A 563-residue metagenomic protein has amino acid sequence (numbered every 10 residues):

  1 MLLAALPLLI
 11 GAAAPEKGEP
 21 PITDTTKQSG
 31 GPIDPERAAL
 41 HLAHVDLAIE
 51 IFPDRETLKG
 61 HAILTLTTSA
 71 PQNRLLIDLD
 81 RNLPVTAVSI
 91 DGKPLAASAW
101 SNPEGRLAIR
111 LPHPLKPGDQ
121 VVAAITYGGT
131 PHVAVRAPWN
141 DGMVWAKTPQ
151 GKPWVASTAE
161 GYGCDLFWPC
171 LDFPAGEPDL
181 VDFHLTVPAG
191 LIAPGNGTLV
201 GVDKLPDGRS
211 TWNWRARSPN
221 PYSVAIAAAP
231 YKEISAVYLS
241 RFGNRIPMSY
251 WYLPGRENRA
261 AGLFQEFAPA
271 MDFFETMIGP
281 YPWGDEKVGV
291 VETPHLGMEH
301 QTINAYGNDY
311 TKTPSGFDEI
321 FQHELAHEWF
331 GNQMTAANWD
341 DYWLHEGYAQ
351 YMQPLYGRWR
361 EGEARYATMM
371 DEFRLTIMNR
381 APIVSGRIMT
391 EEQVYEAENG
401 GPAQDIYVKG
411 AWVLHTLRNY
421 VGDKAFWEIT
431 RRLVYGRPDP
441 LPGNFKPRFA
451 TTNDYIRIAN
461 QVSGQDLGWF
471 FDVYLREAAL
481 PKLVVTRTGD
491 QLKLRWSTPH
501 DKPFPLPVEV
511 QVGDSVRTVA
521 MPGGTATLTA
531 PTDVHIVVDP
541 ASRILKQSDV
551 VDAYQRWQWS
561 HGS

Functional and structural regions predicted by a protein language model:
A4, A13-K59, A146-A156, G468: N-terminal, polar/Ser/Thr-rich
G60, S157-G161, D165, L171-Q322 (+1 more regions): Hydrophobic helix-coil surface modules that form long, contiguous segments used for peptide/substrate interaction
A70, P282, A403-L492: Amphipathic alpha-helical substructures
L75, D80-A146, D207-T211, T525-T532: A surface-exposed beta-strand-loop module
P84-D91, P194, L467-G468, P481-L483 (+1 more regions): Beta-strand-rich binding/interaction modules
P117, Y127-V181, V237-Y238, S542-S563: Glycine/proline-rich low-complexity spacer/linker segments in large multi-domain proteins
A159, A268, N304-D371, T430: Zinc-dependent metallopeptidase catalytic helix centered on the HExxH motif and its immediate flanking segment
R217, E346-T416, Y420-V421, R437-R448: Acidic/His/Gly-enriched intrinsically disordered linker/tail segments that often contain short helix/coil "MoRF-like"
